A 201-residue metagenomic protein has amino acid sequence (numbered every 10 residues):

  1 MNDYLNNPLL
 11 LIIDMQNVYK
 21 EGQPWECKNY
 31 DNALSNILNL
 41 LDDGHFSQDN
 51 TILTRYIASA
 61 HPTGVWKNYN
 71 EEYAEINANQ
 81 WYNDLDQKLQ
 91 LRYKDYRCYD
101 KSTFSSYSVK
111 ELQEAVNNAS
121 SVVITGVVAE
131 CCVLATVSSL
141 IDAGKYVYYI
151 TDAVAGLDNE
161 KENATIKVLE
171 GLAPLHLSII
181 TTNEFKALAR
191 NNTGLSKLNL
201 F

Functional and structural regions predicted by a protein language model:
M1-L9, N36-N39, D43-S47, E71-F201: Active-site-adjacent betaalpha module
L9-M15: N-terminal nucleotide-binding beta1-loop-alpha1 segment
M15, R55-Y56, T151: A cross-domain feature marking catalytic cores of carbohydrate-active enzymes and several ubiquitous metabolic/repair
Q16-G22: Short acidic, Gly/Ser-rich segments with clustered Asp/Glu that frequently serve as metal-coordination loops in enzyme
N17, A58, A155: Short, glycine/acidic-enriched loop or turn micro-motifs at the edges of active sites
Q23-Y30, Y69-E75: Short glycine-enriched, charge-decorated loop/helix-capping segments at active-site entrances that position
D43-H61: Von Willebrand factor
P62-K67: Metal-dependent catalytic neighborhoods of phosphoester/phosphodiester hydrolases
